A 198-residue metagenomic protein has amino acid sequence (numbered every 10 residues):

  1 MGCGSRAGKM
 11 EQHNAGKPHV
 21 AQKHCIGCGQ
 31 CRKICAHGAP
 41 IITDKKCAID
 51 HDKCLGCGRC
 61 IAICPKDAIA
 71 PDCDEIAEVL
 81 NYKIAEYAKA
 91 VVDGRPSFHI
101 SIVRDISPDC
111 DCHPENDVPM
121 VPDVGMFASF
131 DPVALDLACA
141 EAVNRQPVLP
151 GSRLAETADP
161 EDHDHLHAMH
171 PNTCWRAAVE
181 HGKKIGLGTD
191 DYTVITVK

Functional and structural regions predicted by a protein language model:
M1-K198: Extended, low-polarity segments enriched in aliphatic/aromatic residues
